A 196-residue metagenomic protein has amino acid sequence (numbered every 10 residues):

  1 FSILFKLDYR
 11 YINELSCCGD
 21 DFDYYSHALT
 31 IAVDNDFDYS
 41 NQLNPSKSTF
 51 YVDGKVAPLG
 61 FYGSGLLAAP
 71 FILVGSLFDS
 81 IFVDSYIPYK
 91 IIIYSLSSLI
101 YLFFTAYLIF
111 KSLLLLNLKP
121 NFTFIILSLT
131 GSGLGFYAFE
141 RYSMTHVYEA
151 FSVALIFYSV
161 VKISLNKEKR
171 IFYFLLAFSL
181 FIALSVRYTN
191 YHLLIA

Functional and structural regions predicted by a protein language model:
F1-C18, S26-L29, D36, S132-L134 (+1 more regions): Transmembrane signal-anchor helices characteristic of membrane glycosylation enzymes that use polyprenol
G19-D20, Y62-L66, I92-F104, V147-L155 (+2 more regions): Membrane-embedded alpha-helical segments of multi-pass membrane proteins, especially the transmembrane helices
A28, I125, F172-Y188, L194-I195: Membrane-interface alpha helices of multi-pass inner-membrane proteins
L29, P45-S85, V147: Short hydrophobic/aromatic helix or loop-helix immediately within or flanking a transmembrane segment in polytopic
Y39-Q42, F136-F139, L194: Short, hydrophobic secondary-structure boundary micro-motifs
I72, S76, A106-L114, S132 (+3 more regions): Hydrophobic transmembrane alpha-helices
S80-I91, F104-S132, F151, L165-L175: Transmembrane-helix signature of polytopic, membrane-embedded enzymes that assemble or transfer cell-envelope glycans
E140-Y148: Short acidic/glycine- and proline-prone juxtamembrane loop motifs at membrane-interface regions of multi-pass membrane
